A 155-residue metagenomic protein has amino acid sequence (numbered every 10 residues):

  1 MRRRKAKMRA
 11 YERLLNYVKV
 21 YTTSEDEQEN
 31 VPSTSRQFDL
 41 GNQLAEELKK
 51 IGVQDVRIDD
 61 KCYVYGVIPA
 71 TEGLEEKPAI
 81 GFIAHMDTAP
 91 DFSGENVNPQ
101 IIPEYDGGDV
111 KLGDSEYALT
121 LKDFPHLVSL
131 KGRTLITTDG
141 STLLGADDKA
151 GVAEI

Functional and structural regions predicted by a protein language model:
M1-K7: Short, Lys/Arg-enriched N-terminal segments with co-localized hydrophobic residues within the first ~10-30 amino acids
R2, P32-S33, L143-D147: A generic structural signal for short
K7-S35, T137: N-terminal capping segment at the start of a domain
M8, S35-F38, N42, K149-V152: Electropositive phosphate-/nucleotide-binding environments in soluble metabolic enzymes
R13-N16, Q43-E46, E154: Alpha-helical scaffold segments in soluble metabolic enzymes
V18, T22-E25, L48, G52 (+1 more regions): Structural signal for hydrophobic packing residues in well-ordered secondary-structure cores of soluble enzyme domains
E29-K77, G81-I83, D87: A non-catalytic alpha/beta surface segment that caps or lines the substrate-entry region of metallo-dependent hydrolase
L74-E154: Active-site metal-coordination/substrate-binding segment of hydrolases, especially metallo-dependent peptidases
